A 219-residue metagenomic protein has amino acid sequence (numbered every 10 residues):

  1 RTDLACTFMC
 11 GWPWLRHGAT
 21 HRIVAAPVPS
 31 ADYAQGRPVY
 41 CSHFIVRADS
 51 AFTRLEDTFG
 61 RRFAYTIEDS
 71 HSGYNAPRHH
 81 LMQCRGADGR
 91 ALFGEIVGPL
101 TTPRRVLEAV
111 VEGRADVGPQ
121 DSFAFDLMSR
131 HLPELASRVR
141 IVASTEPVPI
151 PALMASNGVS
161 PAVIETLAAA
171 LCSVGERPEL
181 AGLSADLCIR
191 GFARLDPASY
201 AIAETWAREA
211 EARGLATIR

Functional and structural regions predicted by a protein language model:
R1-A19, E56, T102-F123: Short helices/loops that flank or line small-molecule/ion binding pockets
R1-D3, M9-C10, A19, A181-R219: N-terminal hydrophobic or amphipathic helices and topogenic motifs
C10, P29, Y33-V106, G182 (+2 more regions): Bilobed "Venus flytrap"/periplasmic-binding protein-like clamshell domains and structurally analogous long
W12-W14, F52, D126, P161: Glycine-rich nucleotide phosphate-binding loop and flanking beta-alpha elements of Rossmann-like dinucleotide-binding
A25-H43, H131-L171, D186-A198, I202-E204: Periplasmic-binding protein-like
E68-A162: Pocket-lining segment of extracytoplasmic ligand-binding domains
C172-E176: Generic secondary-structure signature for well-ordered alpha-helical cores
